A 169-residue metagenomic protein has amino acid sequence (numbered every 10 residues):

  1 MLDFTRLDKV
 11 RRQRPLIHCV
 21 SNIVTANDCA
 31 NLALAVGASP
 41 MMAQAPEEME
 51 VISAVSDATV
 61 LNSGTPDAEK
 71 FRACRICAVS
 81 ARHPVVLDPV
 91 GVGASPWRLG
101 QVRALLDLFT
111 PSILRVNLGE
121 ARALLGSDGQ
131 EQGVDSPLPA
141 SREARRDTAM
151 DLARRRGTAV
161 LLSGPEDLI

Functional and structural regions predicted by a protein language model:
M1-V79, P84, R146-I169: Small-residue (G/A/S/T)-rich helix-start motifs and N-terminal tracts that mark the onset
P15, C19, G91, D107-T110 (+1 more regions): Residues at structural and domain junctions
N62, K70-V116: Glycine/small-residue-rich loop that forms an oxyanion/phosphate-binding "nest" at active or ligand-binding sites
P96-I169: Conserved phosphate/ATP/ADP-binding segment of small-molecule kinases
